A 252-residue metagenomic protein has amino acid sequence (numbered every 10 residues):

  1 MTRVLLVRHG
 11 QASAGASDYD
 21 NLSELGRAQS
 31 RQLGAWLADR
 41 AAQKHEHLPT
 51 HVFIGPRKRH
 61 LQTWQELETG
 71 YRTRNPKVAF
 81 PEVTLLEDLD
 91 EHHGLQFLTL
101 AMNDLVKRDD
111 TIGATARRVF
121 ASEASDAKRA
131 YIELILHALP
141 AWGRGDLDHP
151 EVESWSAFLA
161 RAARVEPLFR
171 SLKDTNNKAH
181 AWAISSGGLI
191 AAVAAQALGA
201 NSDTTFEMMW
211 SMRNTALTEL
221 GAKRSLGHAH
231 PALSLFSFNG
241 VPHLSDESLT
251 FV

Functional and structural regions predicted by a protein language model:
T2, E91-A114, S156, S171-H180 (+1 more regions): Acidic, low-complexity terminal tails and accessory targeting/binding regions of phosphate-metabolizing enzymes
R3, G10-G70, S154-A162: Loop-to-helix element that buttresses phosphate recognition and phosphoryl-transfer chemistry
R3-V7, F53, A179-S185: Beta-strand elements within well-structured catalytic alpha/beta cores of enzymes that handle phosphate/sulfate esters
V7, L85-D88, F238: Conserved beta-strand termini and adjacent loop/short-helix elements that scaffold enzyme active sites in alpha/beta
G10, G187-G188, N239-V241: Active-site metal-binding loops of divalent metal-dependent hydrolases
A35-E133: Phosphate-coordination/substrate-recognition cap region in phosphate-metabolizing enzymes
W36, R40, E66-G70, L168 (+2 more regions): Active-site catalytic microenvironments for nucleophilic, acid-base chemistry
E123-N176, S185: Hydrophobic, aromatic-enriched interface-forming segments
